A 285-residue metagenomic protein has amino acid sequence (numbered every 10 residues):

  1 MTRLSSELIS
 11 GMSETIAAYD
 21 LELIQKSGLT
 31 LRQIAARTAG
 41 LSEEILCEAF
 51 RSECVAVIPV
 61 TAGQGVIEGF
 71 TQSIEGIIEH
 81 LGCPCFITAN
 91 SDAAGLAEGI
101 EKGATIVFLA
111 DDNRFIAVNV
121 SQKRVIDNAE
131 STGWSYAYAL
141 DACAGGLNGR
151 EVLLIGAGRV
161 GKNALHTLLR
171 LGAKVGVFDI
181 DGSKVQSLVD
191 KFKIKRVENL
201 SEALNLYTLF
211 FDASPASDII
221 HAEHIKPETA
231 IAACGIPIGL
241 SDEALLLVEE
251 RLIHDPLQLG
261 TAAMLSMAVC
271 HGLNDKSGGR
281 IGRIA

Functional and structural regions predicted by a protein language model:
M1-A117, D275-K276, R280-A285: N-terminal ligand-binding/catalytic initiation module
D92-E98, F192-L206: Short acidic low-complexity segments
K123-D141: A glycine-rich, Thr/Ser-enriched phosphate-binding loop motif common to dinucleotide/cofactor-binding enzymes
T132, L140, A144-L169: Glycine-rich adenosine-cofactor-binding loop
D141, R170-D190: NAD(P)-binding Rossmann-fold cofactor-contacting core
V197-I219, A230-P237: Rossmann-like NAD(P)-binding element
H224-A262: ADP-ribose/adenylate-binding Rossmann-like module
E250-A285: Active-site capping/gating segments
